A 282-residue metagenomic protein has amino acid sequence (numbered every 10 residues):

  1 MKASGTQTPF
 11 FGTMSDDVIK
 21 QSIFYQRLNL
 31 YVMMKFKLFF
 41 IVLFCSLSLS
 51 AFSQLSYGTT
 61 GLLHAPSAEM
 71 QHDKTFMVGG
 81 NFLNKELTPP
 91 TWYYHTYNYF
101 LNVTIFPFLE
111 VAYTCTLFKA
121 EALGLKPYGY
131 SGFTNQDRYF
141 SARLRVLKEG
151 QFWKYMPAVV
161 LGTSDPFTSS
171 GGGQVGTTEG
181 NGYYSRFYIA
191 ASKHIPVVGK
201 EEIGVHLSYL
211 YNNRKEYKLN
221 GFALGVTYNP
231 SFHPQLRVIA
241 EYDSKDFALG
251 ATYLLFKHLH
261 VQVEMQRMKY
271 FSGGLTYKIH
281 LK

Functional and structural regions predicted by a protein language model:
M1-T59, K282: Cleavable N-terminal export/targeting peptides
F52-Y183, F187, S192-G199, L210 (+4 more regions): Transmembrane beta-barrel domains of Gram-negative outer membranes and organellar outer membranes
E202-R237: A mid-sequence, solvent-exposed acidic-amphipathic segment
K218, N229, E241-D243, T252-L254 (+1 more regions): Low-complexity, polar/charged sequence tracts that form flexible coils or short amphipathic helices and often embed
F247-L249: Short, well-ordered alpha-helical microsegments
E264-Y270: Short, acidic/turn-prone active-site loops that include or flank metal/cofactor- and phosphate-binding residues
S272-K282: Flexible, glycine-rich linker and terminal segments associated with outer-membrane beta-barrel/transport systems
